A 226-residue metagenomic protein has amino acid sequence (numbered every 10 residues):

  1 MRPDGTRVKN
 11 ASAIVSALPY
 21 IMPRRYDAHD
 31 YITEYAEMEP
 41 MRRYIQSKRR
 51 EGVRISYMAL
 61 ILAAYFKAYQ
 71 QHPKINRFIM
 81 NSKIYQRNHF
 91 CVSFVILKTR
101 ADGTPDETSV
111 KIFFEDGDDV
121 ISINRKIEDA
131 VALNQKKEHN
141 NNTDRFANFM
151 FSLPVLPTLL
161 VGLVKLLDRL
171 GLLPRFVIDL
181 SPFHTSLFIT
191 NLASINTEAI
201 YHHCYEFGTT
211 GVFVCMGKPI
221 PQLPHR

Functional and structural regions predicted by a protein language model:
M1-R226: C-terminal catalytic/motor cores of large multi-domain enzyme assemblies
